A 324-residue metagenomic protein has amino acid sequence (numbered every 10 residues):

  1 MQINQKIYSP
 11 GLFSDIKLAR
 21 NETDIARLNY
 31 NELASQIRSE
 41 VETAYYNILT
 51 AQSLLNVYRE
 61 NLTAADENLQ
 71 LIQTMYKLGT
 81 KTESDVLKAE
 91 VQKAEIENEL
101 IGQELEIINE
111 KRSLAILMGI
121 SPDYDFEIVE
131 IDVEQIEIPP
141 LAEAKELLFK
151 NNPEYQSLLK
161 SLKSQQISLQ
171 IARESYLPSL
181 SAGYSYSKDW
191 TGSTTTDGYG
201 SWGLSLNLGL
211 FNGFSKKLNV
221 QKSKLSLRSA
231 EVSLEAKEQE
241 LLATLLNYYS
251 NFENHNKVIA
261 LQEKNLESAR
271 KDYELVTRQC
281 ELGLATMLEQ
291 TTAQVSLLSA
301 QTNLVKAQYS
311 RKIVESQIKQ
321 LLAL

Functional and structural regions predicted by a protein language model:
M1, A144, G200-L206: Hydrophobic, lipid-facing positions within transmembrane beta-strands of outer-membrane proteins
N4-E32, Q156, S175-G200, L210-Q221 (+1 more regions): Small/polar (Gly/Ser/Thr/Ala-rich) solvent-exposed segments that form structured loops/beta-strands/short helices used
R20, E83-Q92, K224, M287-V295: Short, charged, amphipathic alpha-helical segments
L33, I37-V57, T74, E110 (+3 more regions): Amphipathic alpha-helical coiled-coil segments
Q36-L147, Y248-N251, H255, L297 (+1 more regions): Periplasmic alpha-helical coiled-coil/stalk elements that build and connect Gram-negative outer-membrane
T43, K88, Y199-S201, T292: Transmembrane beta-barrel architecture of outer-membrane proteins
Q103, P153, A307: Metallo-beta-lactamase
I120-G183: Amphipathic alpha-helical coiled-coil scaffold segments and their short linker/junction regions
